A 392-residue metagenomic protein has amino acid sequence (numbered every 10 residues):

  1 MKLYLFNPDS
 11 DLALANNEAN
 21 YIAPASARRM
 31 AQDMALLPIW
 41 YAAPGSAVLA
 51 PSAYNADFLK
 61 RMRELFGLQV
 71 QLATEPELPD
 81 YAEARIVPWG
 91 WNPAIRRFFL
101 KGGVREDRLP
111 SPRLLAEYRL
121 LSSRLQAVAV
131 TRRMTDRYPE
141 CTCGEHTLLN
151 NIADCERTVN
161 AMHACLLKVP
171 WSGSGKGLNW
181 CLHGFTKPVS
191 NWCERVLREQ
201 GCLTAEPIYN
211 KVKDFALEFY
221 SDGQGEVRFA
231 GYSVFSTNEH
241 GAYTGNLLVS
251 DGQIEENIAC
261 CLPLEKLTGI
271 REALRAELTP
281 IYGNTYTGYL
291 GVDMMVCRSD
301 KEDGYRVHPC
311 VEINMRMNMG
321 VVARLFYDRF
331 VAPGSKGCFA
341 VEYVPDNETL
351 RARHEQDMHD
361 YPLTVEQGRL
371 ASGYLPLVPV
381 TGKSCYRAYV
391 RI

Functional and structural regions predicted by a protein language model:
M1-P44: N-terminal-proximal low-complexity accessory segments that begin disordered and transition into the first
N20, L197-L203, L274-T279: Short Pro/Gly-enriched beta-strand edge/turn motifs at strand-loop
R28-L37, Y41, L49-R157: Conserved N-proximal alpha/beta basic substrate-recognition cap immediately N-terminal to, or forming the N-lobe
E145-H146, C165-V189, A216, H240-I258: Glycine-rich phosphate-binding loop of ATP-grasp-fold ATP-dependent ligases
H163, V189-T244, M295-R298, D303-C310: Phosphate-binding site of ATP-dependent enzymes
F219-L274, N314-F339: ATP-dependent carboxylate/phosphate-activation module, predominantly the ATP-grasp catalytic core and closely related
F229, A242-Y305, V344-L370: A long amphipathic alpha-helix within ATP-dependent nucleotide-binding catalytic cores
A332-I392: Peripheral (often C-terminal) accessory segments that flank ATP-dependent C-N-forming ligase machineries
